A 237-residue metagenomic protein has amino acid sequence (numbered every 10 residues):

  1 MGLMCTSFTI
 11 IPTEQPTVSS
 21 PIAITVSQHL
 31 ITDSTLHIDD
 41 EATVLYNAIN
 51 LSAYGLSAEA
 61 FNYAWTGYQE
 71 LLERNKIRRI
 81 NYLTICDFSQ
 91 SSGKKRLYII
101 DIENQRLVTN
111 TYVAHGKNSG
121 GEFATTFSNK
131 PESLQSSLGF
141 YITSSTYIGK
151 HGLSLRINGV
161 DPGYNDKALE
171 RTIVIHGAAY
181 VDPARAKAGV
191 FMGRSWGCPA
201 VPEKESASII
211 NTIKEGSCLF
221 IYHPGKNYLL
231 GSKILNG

Functional and structural regions predicted by a protein language model:
M1-P21: Bacterial Sec-dependent N-terminal signal peptides
Q15-W196, E203-T212, S217, K226-Y228 (+1 more regions): Cell wall/extracellular polymer interaction/catalysis modules
H223: Active-site proximal loops enriched in glycine and acidic residues that flank catalytic Cys/His/Asp and coordinate
